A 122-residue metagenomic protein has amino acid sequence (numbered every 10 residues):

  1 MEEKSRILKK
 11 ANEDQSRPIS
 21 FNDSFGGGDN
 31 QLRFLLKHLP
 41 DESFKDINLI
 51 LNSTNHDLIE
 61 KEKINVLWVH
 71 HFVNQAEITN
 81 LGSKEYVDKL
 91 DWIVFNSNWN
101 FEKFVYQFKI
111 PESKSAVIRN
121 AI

Functional and structural regions predicted by a protein language model:
M1-T54: N-terminal pre-catalytic "stem/leader" segment of glycosyltransferase-like enzymes
N48-A76, V94: Active-site proximal beta-strand in glycosyltransferases
E62-I64, L90-D91, E112-K114: A short helix->loop->beta-strand "cap" motif at the edges of active sites that frequently abuts
N80-D91: A conserved, positively charged/aromatic
L90-N98: A short beta-strand/loop micro-motif in the catalytic core of glycosyltransferases that engages the nucleotide-sugar
W99, A121: Carbohydrate-associated surface elements
E102-Y106: Phosphate- and divalent-cation-binding pockets in alpha/beta enzyme and binding domains that engage nucleotide-derived
I118: Hydrophobic residues at beta-strand termini and immediately following loops that shape nucleotide-binding pockets
